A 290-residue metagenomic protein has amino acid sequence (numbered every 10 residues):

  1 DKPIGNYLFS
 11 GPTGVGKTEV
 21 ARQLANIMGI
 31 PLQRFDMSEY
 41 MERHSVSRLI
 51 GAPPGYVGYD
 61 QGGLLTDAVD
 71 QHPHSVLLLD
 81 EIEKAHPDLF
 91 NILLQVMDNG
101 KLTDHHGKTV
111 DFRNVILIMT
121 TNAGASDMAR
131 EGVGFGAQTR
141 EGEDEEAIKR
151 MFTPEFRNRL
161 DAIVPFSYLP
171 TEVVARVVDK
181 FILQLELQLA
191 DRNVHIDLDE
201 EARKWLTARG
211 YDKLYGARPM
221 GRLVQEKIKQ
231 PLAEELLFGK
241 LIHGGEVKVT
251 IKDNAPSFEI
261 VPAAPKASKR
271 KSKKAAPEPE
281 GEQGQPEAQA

Functional and structural regions predicted by a protein language model:
D1-A290: AAA+ P-loop NTPase nucleotide-binding core of proteostasis motors
